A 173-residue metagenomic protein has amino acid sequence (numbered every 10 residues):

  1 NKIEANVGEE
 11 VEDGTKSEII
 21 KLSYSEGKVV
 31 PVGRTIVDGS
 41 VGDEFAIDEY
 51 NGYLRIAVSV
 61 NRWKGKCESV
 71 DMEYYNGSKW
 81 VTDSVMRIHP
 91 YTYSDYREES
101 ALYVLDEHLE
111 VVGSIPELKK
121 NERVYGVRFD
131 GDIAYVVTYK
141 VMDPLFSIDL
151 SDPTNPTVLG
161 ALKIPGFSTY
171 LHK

Functional and structural regions predicted by a protein language model:
N1-K173: Feature marking well-ordered beta-strand scaffolds used for ligand recognition
